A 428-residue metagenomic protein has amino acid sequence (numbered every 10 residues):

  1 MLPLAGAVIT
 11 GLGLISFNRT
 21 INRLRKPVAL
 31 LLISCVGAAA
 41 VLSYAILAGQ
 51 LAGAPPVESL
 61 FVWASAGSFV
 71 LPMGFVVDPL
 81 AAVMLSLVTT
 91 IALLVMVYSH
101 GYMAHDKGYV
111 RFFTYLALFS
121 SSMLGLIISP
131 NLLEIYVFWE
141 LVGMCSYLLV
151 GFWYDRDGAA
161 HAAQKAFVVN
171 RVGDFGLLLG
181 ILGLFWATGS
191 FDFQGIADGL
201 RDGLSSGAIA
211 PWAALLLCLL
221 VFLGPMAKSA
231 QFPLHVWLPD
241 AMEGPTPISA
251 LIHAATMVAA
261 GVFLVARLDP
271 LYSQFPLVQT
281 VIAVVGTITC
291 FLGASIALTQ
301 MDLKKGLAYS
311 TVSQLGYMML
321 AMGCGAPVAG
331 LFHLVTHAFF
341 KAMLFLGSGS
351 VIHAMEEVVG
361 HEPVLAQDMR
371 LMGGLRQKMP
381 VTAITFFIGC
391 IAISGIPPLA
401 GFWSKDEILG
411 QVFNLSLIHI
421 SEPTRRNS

Functional and structural regions predicted by a protein language model:
M1, G13-T114, A187-P211, A266-D269 (+1 more regions): Transmembrane helix-loop-helix hairpins at membrane boundaries of multipass inner-membrane proteins
M1-F17, S34-Y44, V88-H100, F119-S120 (+6 more regions): Central hydrophobic cores of alpha-helical transmembrane segments in multi-pass inner-membrane proteins across all
M1-P3, P79-V88, I135-V142, A213-P225 (+1 more regions): Structural signature of hydrophobic alpha-helical transmembrane segments
L24-G37, Q164-D174, K378-T385: Alpha-helical transmembrane segments and their helix-start/interface "positive-inside/aromatic belt" motifs in integral
V28, F112-D202, A297-A366: Alpha-helical multi-pass transmembrane bundles of energy-transducing inner-membrane proteins
V76, R111-T114, W153, A162 (+6 more regions): Short helix-boundary/re-entrant hairpin motifs in multi-pass inner-membrane proteins
M318-M322, D406-L417: Interfacial segments of multi-pass membrane proteins
I418-S428: Single conserved hydrophobic/aromatic residue that forms the stacking wall/gate of nucleotide- or nucleobase-binding
